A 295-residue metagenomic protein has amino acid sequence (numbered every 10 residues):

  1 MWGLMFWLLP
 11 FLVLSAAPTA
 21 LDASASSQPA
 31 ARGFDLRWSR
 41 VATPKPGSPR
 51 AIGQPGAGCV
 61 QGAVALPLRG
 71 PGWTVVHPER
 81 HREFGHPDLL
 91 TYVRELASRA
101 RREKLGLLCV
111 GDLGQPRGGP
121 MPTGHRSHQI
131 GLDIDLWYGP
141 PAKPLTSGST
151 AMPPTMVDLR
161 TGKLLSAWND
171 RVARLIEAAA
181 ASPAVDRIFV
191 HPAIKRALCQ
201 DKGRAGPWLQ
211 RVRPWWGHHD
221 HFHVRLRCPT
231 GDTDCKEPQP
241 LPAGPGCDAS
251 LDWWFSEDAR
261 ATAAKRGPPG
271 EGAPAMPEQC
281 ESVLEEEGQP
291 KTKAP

Functional and structural regions predicted by a protein language model:
G3-S15: Bacterial N-terminal signal peptides
W7-P10, R101, H125-S127, W215: Sterically constrained small-residue positions within well-ordered secondary structures of folded domains
F11, A20-V64, V283, E287 (+1 more regions): Extracellular "leader-to-stem" segments immediately downstream of a signal peptide or signal-anchor in secreted/lumenal
L21-F34, T146-P295: Catalytic cores and adjacent binding grooves of peptidoglycan-active enzymes
F34-P46, Y92-G124, F189-R211: Extended, low-complexity, intrinsically disordered C-terminal regulatory tails of eukaryotic serine/threonine kinases
S39-G111, W168-A178, S182-V185: Active-site acidic/histidine clusters and adjacent loop/turn architecture that either coordinate catalytic ions
E103-L105, Q129-D133, H219-H221: Extracytoplasmic
Q115-L165, V224: Acidic/His-rich structured neighborhood in mature extracellular/periplasmic domains
